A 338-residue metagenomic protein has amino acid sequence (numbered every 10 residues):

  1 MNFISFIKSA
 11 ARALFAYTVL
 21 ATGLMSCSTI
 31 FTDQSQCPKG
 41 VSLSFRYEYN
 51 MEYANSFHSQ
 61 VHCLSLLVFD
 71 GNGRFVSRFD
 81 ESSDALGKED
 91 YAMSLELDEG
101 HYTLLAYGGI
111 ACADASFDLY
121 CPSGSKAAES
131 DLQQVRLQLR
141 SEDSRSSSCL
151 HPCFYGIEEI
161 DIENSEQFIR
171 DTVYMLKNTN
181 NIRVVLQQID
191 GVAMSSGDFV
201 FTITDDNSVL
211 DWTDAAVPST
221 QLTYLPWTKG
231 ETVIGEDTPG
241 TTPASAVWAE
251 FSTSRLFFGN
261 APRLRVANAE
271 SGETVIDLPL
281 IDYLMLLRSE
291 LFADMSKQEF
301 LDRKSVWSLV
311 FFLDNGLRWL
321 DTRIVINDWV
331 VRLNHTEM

Functional and structural regions predicted by a protein language model:
N2, A21-E48, R332: Bacterial Sec-dependent N-terminal signal peptides
N2-F15: Bacterial N-terminal signal peptides that target proteins for export
R12-L24: Hydrophobic helical h-region of N-terminal Sec-dependent signal peptides in bacterial secretory/periplasmic proteins
Y47-Q60, L186-M194: Structural motif
L64-D118, S195-L291, M338: Tryptophan-paired
R78-K177: Short, low-hydrophobicity acidic/polar segments
S141-G240: A sequence/structural signal for flexible, mid-protein segments enriched in small/helix-disrupting residues
S296-M338: Hydrophobic, glycine-enriched assembly/anchoring segments
